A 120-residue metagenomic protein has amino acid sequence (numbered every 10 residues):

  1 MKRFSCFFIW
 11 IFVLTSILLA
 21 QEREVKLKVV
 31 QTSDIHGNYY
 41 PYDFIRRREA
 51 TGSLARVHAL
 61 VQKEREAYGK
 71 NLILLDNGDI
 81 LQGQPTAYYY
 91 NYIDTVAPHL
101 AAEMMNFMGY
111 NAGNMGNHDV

Functional and structural regions predicted by a protein language model:
M1-F8: Bacterial N-terminal signal peptides that target proteins for export
W10-A20: Hydrophobic h-region of N-terminal signal peptides that target proteins for export in Gram-negative bacteria
Q21-V120: N-terminal catalytic scaffold of extracellular/periplasmic and nuclease hydrolases that process anionic headgroups
